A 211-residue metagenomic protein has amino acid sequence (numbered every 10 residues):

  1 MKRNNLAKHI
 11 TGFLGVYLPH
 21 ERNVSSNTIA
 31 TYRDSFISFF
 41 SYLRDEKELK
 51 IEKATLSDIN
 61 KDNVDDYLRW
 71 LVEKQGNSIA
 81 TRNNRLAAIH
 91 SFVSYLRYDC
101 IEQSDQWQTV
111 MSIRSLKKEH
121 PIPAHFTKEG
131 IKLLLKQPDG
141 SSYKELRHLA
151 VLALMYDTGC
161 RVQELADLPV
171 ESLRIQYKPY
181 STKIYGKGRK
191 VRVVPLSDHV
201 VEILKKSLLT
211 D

Functional and structural regions predicted by a protein language model:
M1-D211: Conserved catalytic core of the tyrosine transesterase superfamily
